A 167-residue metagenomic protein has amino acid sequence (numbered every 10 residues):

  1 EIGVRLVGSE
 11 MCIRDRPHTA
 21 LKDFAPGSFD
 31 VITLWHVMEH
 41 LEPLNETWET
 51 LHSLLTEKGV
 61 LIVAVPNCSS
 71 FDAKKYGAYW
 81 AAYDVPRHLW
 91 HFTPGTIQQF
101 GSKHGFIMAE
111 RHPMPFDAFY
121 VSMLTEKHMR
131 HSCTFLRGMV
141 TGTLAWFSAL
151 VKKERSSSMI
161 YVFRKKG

Functional and structural regions predicted by a protein language model:
E1-D15: Single conserved hydrophobic/aromatic residue that forms the stacking wall/gate of nucleotide- or nucleobase-binding
L21-I32: A short acidic, Gly/Pro-enriched loop at the edge of an enzyme's catalytic core that lines a small-molecule cofactor
D30-P43: A short SAM/SAH-binding and catalytic strip from SAM-dependent methyltransferases
E42-E46, A73: Short N-terminal helix/helix-N-cap motif within the alpha/beta-hydrolase-1
N45-V60: A short glycine-rich, Lys/Arg-flanked "PGG" loop and its adjoining helix->strand segment in the class I
L61-W90, G95-S102, M123-H128: Short, glycine-/aromatic-enriched active-site segment of Class I SAM-dependent methyltransferases
E110-G167: A C-terminal cap/extension of S-adenosyl-L-methionine-dependent methyltransferases that defines the acceptor-substrate
